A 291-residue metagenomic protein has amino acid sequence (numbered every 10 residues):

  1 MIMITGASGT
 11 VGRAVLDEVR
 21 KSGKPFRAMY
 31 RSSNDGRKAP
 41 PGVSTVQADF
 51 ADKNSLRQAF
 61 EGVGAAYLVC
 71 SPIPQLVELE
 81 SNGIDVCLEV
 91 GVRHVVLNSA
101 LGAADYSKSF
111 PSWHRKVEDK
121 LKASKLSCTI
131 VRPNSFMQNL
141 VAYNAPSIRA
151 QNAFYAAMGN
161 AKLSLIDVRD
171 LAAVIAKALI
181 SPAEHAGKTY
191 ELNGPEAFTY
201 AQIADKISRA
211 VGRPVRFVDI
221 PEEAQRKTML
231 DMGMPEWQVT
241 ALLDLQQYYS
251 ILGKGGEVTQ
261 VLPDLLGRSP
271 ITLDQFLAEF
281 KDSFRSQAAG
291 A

Functional and structural regions predicted by a protein language model:
M1-R37, P41, A51-V63, P72-S81 (+6 more regions): Oxidoreductase cofactor-interface core, primarily capturing Rossmann-like NAD(P)-dependent enzymes
A14, E18, E223-A291: A hydrophobic C-terminal alpha-helical subdomain
S44-Q47: Conserved SAM-binding strand-loop segment of SAM-dependent methyltransferases
